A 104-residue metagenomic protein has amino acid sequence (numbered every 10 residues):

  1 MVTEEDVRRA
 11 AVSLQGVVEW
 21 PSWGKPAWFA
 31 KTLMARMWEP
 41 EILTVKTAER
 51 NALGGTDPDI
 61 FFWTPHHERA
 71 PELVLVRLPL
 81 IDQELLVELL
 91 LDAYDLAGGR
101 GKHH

Functional and structural regions predicted by a protein language model:
M1-H104: Charge-dense, helix-prone N-terminal extensions
